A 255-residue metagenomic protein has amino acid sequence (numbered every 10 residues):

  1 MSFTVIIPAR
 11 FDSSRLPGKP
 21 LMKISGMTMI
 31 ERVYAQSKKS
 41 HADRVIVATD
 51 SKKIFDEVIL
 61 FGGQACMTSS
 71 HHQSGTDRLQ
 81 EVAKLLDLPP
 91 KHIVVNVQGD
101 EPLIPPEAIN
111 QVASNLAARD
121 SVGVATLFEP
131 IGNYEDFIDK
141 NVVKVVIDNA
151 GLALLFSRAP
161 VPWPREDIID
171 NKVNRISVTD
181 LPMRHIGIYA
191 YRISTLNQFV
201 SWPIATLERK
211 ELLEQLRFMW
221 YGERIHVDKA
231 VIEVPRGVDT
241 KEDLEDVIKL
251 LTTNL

Functional and structural regions predicted by a protein language model:
S2-T49: N-terminal glycine-rich phosphate-binding loop and ensuing alpha1 helix
F11, S69-G75, I232-V234: Short, acidic/turn-prone active-site loops that include or flank metal/cofactor- and phosphate-binding residues
H41, F61-G62, N149: Short, structured coil segments at secondary-structure junctions
A42, P90-K91, R119-V122, E223: Short, high-confidence coil segments that cap the C-terminus of an alpha-helix and link into the following beta-strand
I46, K52-S114: Short phosphate-binding loop-to-helix
T49-D50, I104, Y191, D239: A conserved hydrophobic position in a structured secondary element of the catalytic/binding core that shapes
P106-A205: Conserved core of the sugar-phosphate nucleotidyltransferase
K172-L255: Conserved alpha/beta core of the MobA/IspD/sugar-nucleotide pyrophosphorylase nucleotidyltransferase superfamily
